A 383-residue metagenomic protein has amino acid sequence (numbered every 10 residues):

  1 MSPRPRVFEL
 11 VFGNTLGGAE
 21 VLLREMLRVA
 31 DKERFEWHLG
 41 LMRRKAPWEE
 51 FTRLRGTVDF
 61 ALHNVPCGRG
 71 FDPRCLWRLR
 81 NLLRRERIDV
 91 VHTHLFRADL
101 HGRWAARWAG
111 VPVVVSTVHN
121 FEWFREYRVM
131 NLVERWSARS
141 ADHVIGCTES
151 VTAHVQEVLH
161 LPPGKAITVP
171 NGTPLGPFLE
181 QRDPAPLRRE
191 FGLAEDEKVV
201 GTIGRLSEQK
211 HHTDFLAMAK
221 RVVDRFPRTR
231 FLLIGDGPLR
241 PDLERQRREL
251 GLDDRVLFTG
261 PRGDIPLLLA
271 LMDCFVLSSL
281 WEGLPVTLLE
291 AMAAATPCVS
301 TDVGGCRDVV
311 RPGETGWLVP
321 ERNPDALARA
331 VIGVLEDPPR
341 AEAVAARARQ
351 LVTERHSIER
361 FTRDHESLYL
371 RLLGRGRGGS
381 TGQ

Functional and structural regions predicted by a protein language model:
R4, E9-R74, K165, P238: N-terminal strand-loop element at the rim of the active site of nucleotide-sugar-dependent glycosyltransferases
G17-E25, K198, T202-D224, F231 (+4 more regions): A conserved mid-protein helix/loop that constitutes part of the nucleotide-sugar donor-binding site
G70, R74, A153-I167, G172-E190: Acidic anion/phosphate-binding donor-loop and adjacent secondary structure in glycosyltransferase catalytic cores
T93-H101, V118: Short His-centered aromatic/hydrophobic patch
R189, R248, A326, G333 (+2 more regions): A short, well-ordered alpha-helix in the C-terminal region of glycosyltransferases
P261, L280: Aromatic "clamp/platform" in nucleotide-sugar-dependent glycosyltransferases that forms part of the donor/acceptor
P297-S300, V310: Short hydrophobic beta-strand element within catalytic cores of glycosyltransferases and related nucleotide-activated
R311-G313, W317-P324, G333-P339: Conserved acidic donor-binding segment of nucleotide-sugar-dependent glycosyltransferases
